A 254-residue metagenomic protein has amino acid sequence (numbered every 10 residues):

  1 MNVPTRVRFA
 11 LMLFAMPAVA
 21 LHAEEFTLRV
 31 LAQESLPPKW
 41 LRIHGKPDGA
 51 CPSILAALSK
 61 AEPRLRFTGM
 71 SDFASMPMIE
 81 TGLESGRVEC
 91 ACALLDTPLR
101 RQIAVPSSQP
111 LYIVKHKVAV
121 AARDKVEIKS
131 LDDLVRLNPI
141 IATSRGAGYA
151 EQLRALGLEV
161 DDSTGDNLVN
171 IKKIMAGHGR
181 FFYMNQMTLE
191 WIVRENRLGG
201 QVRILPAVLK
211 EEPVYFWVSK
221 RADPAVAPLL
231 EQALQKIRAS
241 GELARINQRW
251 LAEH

Functional and structural regions predicted by a protein language model:
E24-L95, L99-I103: Extracytoplasmic small-molecule ligand-binding "clamshell" domains of the periplasmic binding protein/Venus flytrap
Q33-L36, I113-K117, R194-A233, E253-H254: Periplasmic-binding protein-like
G49-E62, D124-K125, F216-H254: Extended ligand-binding regions for polar small-molecule ligands
L55-R66, Q109, L131-V135, T143-D166 (+2 more regions): Ligand-binding cleft/hinge of the Venus flytrap
R64-L65, E84-A93, N138-I140, M175-M184: Alpha-to-beta junction loops
T68-T81, D162-A176: Short helix-initiation/N-cap motifs at beta->coil->alpha
P77, C92-I103, R180-K210: A ligand-binding cleft/hinge motif common to bilobed small-molecule-binding domains
V120-I140: Flexible hinge/capping segments at coil-to-helix
